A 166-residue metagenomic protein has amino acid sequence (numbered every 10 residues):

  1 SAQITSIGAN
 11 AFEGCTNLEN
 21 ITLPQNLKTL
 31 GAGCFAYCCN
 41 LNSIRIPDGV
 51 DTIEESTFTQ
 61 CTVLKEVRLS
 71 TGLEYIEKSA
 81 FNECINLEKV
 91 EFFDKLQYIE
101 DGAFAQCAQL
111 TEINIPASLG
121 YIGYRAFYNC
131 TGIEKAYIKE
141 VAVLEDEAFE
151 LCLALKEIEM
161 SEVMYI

Functional and structural regions predicted by a protein language model:
S1-S6, T16-T29, C39-T52, T62-Y75 (+4 more regions): Structural signature of tandem-repeat unit edges
G8-E13, G31-C34, E54-T57, E77-A80 (+3 more regions): Consensus positions within tandem repeat domains that build extended binding/scaffold surfaces
